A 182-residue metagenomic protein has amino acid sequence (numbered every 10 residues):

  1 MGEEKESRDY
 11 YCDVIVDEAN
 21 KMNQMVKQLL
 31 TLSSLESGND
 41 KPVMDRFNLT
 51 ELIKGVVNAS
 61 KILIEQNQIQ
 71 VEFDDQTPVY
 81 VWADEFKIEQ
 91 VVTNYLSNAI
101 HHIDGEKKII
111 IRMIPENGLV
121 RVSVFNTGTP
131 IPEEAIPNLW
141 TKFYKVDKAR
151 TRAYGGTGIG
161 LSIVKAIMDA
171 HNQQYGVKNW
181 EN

Functional and structural regions predicted by a protein language model:
E3, S7, S37-P42, Y80-A83: Conserved micro-motifs of the catalytic ATP-binding
D17-M22: Short alpha-helical segment of the dimerization/phosphotransfer core of two-component systems
V43-F47, Q70-V79: Conserved catalytic submotifs in the C-terminal HATPase_c
A99-I100: Short helix-loop "hinge" at the ATP-lid/N-box region of the Bergerat-fold HATPase_c
E106-G118: Short beta-strand/loop element within the Bergerat-fold HATPase_c
I131-K145: Short conserved segment of the HATPase_c
